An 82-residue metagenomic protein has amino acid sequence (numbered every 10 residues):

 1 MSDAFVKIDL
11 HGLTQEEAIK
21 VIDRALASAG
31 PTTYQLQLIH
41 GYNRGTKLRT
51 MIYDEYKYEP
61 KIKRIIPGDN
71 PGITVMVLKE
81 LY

Functional and structural regions predicted by a protein language model:
M1-Y82: Long, charged, low-complexity intrinsically disordered regions
